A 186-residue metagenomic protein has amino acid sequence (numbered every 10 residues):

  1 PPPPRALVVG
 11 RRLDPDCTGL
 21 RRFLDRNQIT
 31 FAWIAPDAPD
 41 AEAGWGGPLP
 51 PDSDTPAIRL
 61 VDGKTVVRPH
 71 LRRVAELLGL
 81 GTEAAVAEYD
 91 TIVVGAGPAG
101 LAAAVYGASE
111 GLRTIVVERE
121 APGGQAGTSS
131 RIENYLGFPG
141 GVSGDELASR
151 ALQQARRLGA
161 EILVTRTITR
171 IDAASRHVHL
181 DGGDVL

Functional and structural regions predicted by a protein language model:
P2-R21, V86: CheY-like receiver
R5, T30, R113: Residues at the starts of beta-strands that form the adenosine-phosphate
V9-R12, G95, E118: Short beta-strand/turn micro-motifs composed of small residues that flank or help shape donor/cofactor-binding pockets
P15, G97-A99, A121: Residue-level detector of alpha-helix initiation sites
P15-P51, T55, G127-V185: N-terminal Rossmann-like dinucleotide/flavin-binding domain of flavoprotein oxidoreductases that bind FAD/FMN
W33, L112-R119, A126: Short beta-strand "acidic-cap" motif of Rossmann-like dinucleotide-binding folds
A43-V94, E110, L163-L186: FAD-binding core/adjacent interface of flavoenzyme oxidoreductases
Y89-V116: N-terminal Rossmann-like FAD-binding beta1-loop-alpha1 element of flavoenzymes
